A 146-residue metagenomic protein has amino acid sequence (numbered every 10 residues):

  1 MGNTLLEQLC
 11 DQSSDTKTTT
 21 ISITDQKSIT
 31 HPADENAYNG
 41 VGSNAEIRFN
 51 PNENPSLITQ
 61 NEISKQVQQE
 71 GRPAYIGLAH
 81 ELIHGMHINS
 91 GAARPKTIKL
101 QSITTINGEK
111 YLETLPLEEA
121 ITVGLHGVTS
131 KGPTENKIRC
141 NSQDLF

Functional and structural regions predicted by a protein language model:
M1-T30: A metal-dependent hydrolase signature that marks the N-terminal structural subdomain at the beginning of catalytic folds
T4-Q8, S56, K99, D144: Acidic/proline-rich low-complexity IDRs
E7-Q8, K65, E109-K110: Polar/charged alpha-helical tracts
T19-I76, G85-N89: Active-site scaffold of zinc-dependent metalloenzymes
R72, M86-F146: Active-site or metal-binding loop neighborhoods of secreted/extracellular toxin and effector enzymes
H80-E81: Conserved beta-strand->loop/alpha-helix structural units within folded catalytic cores of enzymes with alpha/beta
